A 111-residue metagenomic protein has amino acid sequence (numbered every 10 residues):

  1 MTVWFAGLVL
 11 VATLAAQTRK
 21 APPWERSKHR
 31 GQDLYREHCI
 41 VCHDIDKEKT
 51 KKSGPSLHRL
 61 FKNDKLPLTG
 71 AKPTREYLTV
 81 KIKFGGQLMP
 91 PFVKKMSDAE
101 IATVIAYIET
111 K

Functional and structural regions predicted by a protein language model:
T2-T13: Bacterial N-terminal signal peptides
L14-L34: Electrostatic cytochrome c docking/interface patches
A21, L68, P91-K94: Short, flexible active-site loop motifs that bind/organize anionic cofactors or intermediates
K28, Q32, D44-V80: Gly/Gly-Pro-rich "capping" loops immediately C-terminal to redox-active cysteine motifs in periplasmic/lumenal
G31-I45, V104, I108: The canonical Cys-X-X-Cys-His
K51-K62, K81-K111: Axial heme c-ligation environment in periplasmic c-type cytochrome domains
